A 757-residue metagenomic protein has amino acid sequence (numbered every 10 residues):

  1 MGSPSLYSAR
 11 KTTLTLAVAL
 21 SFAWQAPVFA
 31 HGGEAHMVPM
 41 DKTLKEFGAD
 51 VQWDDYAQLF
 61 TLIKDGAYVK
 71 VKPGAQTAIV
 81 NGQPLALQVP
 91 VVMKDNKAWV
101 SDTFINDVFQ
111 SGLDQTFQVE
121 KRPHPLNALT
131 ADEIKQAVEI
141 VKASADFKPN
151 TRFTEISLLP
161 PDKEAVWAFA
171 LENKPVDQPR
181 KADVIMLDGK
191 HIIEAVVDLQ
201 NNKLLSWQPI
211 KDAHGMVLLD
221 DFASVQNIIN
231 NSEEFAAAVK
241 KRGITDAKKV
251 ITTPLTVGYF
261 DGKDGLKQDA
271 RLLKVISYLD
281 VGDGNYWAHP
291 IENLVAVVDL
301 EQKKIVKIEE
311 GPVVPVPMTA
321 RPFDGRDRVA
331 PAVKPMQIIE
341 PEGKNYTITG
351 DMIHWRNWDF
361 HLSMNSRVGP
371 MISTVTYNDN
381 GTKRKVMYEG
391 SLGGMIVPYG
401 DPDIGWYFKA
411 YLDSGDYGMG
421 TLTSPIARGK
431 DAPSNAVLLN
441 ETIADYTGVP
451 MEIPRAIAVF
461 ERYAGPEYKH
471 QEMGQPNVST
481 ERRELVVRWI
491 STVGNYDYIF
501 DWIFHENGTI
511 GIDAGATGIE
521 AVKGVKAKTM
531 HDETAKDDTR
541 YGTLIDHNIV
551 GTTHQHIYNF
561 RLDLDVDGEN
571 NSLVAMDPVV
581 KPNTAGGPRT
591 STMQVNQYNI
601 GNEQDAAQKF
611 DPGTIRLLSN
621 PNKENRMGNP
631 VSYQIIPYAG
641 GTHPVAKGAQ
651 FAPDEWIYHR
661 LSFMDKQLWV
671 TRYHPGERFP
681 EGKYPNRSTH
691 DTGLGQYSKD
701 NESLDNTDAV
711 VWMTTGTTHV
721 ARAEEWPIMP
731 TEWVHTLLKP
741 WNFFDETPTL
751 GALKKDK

Functional and structural regions predicted by a protein language model:
L6-K11, T15-R122: Primary recognition of N-terminal secretory signal peptides and signal-anchoring hydrophobic helices
G33, M93-D95, D177, Q268 (+3 more regions): Surface-exposed coil/turn segments at beta-strand junctions on protein surfaces, enriched
D50-Y56, V69-I79, G112-V119, K148-P149 (+4 more regions): Extended intrinsically disordered, low-complexity coil regions enriched in Ser, Thr, Gly, Ala and often Pro
P125-A170, L218-G262: Short, non-transmembrane alpha-helical segments in secretory-pathway proteins
K148-Q200, D246-L300, R356, V487: Exposed beta-strand-loop-beta-strand "reactive/processing" segments of non-cytosolic proteins
L187-D198, W207, D220, S232-A237 (+5 more regions): Structured, charged N-terminal subsegments at the starts of enzyme catalytic cores and at intra-chain domain/subunit
L199-L204, Q208-V217, K240-R242, D280-P370 (+3 more regions): Extended effector regions of multi-domain proteins
